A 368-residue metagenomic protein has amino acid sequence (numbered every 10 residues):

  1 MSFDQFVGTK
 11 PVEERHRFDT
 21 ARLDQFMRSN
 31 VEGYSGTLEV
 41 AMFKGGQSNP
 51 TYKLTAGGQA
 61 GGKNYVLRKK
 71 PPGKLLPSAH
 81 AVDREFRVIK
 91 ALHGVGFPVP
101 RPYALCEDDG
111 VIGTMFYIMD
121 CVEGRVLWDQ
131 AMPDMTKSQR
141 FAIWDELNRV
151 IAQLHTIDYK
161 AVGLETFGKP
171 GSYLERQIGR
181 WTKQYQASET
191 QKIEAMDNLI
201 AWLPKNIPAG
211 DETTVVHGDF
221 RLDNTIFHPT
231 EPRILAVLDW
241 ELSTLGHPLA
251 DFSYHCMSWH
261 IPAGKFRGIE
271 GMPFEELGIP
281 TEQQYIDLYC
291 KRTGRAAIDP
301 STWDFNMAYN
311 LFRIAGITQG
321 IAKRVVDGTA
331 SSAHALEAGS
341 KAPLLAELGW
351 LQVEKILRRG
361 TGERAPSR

Functional and structural regions predicted by a protein language model:
S2-Y34: Juxta-kinase regulatory segment immediately upstream of eukaryotic protein kinase catalytic domains
T37-V215, H228-P232: ATP-binding pocket architecture of kinase catalytic cores
H93, H155-Y159, L238, C256 (+2 more regions): Protein kinase-like catalytic domain
G168-K169, A297-Y309: All-alpha amphipathic helical-bundle segments outside canonical DNA-binding/catalytic cores that form hydrophobic
V215-H217, L222: Catalytic-loop of the protein kinase fold
I226-Y254, A263: Catalytic activation segment of kinase domains across protein kinase-like and atypical kinase folds
A250-R295, Y309-D327: Active-site activation/catalytic loop segments of kinase-like enzymes and analogous catalytic loops in related
A296-P300, R313-R368: Helical subdomain adjoining the active site within ATP-dependent kinase catalytic cores
